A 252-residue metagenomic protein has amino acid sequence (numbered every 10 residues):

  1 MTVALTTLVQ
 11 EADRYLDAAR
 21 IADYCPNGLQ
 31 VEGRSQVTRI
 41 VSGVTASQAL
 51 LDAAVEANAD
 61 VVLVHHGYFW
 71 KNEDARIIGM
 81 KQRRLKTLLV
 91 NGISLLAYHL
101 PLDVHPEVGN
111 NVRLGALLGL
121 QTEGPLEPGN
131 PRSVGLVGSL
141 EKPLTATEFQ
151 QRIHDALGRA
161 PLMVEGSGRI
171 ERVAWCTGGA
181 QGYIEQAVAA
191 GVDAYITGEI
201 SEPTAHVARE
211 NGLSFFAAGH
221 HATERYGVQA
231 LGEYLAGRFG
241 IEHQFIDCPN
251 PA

Functional and structural regions predicted by a protein language model:
M1-A252: Active-site catalytic microenvironments in core metabolic enzymes, especially phosphate/sugar-handling
